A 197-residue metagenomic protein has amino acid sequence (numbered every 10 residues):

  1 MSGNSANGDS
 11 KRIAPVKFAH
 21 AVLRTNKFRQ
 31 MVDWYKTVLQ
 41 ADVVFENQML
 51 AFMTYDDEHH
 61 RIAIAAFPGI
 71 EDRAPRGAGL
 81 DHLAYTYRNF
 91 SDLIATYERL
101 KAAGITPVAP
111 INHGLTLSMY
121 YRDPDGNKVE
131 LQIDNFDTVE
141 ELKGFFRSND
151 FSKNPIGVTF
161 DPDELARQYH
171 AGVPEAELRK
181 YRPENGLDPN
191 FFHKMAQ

Functional and structural regions predicted by a protein language model:
S2, V16, L23-R29, A84-K128 (+1 more regions): Vicinal oxygen chelate
S2-D56: N-terminal "first-domain core" detector
P15, R76-L80: Short, low-complexity disordered segments enriched in Ser/Pro/Gly and basic
H20, H59-I62, H82, H113: Histidine-centered active-site/metal-ligand motif
V32-E46, I64-E71, V173-Y181: Charged, low-complexity, helix/coiled-coil-prone segments
D42-G77, R122, K128-F136: Conserved short beta-strand elements that form part of the metal-binding/catalytic scaffold of enzyme active sites
L50, E71, L83, P107-V108: Short secondary-structure capping micro-motifs at structural edges
